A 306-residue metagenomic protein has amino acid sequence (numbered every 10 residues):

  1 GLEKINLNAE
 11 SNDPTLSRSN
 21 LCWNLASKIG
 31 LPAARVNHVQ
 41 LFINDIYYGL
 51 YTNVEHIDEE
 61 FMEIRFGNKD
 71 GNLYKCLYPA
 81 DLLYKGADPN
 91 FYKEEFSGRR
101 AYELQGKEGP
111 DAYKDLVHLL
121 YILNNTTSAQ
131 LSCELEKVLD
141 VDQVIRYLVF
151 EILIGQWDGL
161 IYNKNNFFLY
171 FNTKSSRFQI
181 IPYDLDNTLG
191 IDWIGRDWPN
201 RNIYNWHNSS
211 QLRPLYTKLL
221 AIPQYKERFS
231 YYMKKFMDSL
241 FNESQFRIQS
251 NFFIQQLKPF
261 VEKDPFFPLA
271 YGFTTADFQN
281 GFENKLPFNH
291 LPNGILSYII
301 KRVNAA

Functional and structural regions predicted by a protein language model:
G1-A306: Phosphate/dinucleotide-binding and metal-coordinating scaffold of catalytic cores in nucleotide-dependent enzymes
